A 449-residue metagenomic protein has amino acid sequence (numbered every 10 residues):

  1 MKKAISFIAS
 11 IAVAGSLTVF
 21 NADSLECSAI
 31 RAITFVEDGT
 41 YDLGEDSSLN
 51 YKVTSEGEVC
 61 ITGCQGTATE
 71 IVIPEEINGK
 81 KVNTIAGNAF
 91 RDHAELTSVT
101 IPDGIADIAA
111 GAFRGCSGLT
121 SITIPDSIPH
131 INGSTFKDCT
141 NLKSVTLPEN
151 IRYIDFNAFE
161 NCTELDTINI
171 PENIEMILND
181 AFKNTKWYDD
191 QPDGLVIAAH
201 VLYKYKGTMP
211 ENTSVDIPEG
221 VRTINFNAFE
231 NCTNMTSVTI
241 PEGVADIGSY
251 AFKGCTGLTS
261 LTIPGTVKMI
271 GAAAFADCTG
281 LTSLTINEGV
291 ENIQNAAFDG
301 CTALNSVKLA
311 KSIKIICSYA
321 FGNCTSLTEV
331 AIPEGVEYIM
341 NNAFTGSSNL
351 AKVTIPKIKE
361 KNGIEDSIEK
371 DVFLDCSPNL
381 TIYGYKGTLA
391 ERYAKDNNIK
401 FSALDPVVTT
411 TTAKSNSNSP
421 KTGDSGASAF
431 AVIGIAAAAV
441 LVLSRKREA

Functional and structural regions predicted by a protein language model:
M1-A9, S444-A449: Positively charged n-region of N-terminal signal peptides that target proteins for export
A9-V19: Bacterial N-terminal signal peptides
L17-E37, S417-A427, R447: Sec-dependent signal peptide cleavage junction
F20-A22, S48-G57, G66-T84, A94-D107 (+13 more regions): Structural signature of tandem-repeat unit edges
R31-V53: N-terminal low-complexity, Pro/Thr/Ser-rich intrinsically disordered segments that act as propeptides or flexible
A86-A89, A109-R114, N132-K137, D155-E160 (+8 more regions): Consensus positions within tandem repeat domains that build extended binding/scaffold surfaces
N379-L380, E391-T422: C-terminal low-complexity, Ser/Thr- and acidic/Pro-rich disordered "stalk" regions positioned immediately N-terminal
A394, G426-K446: A cross-kingdom C-terminal cell-surface attachment/processing module
